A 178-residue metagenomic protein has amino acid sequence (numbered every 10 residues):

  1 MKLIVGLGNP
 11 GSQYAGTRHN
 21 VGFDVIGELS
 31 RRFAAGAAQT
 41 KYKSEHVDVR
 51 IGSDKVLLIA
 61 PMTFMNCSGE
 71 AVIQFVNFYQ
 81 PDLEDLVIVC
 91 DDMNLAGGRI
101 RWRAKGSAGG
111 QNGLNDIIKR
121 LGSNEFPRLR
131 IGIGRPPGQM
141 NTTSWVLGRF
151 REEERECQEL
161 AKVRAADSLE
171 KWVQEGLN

Functional and structural regions predicted by a protein language model:
M1-K105, N115-L129, P136-N141, G148 (+1 more regions): Nucleotide and nucleotide-moiety/phosphate-recognizing core
A108: Conserved TIR/SEFIR loop-to-helix hotspot centered on a Trp-containing motif with a nearby acidic residue
